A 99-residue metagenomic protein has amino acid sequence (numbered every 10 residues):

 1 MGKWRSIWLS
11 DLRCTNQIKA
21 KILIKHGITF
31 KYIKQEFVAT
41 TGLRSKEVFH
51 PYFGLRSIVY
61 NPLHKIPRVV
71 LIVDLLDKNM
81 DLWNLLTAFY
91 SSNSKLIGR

Functional and structural regions predicted by a protein language model:
M1-R99: Ribonuclease/tRNase effector modules and their secretory precursors
